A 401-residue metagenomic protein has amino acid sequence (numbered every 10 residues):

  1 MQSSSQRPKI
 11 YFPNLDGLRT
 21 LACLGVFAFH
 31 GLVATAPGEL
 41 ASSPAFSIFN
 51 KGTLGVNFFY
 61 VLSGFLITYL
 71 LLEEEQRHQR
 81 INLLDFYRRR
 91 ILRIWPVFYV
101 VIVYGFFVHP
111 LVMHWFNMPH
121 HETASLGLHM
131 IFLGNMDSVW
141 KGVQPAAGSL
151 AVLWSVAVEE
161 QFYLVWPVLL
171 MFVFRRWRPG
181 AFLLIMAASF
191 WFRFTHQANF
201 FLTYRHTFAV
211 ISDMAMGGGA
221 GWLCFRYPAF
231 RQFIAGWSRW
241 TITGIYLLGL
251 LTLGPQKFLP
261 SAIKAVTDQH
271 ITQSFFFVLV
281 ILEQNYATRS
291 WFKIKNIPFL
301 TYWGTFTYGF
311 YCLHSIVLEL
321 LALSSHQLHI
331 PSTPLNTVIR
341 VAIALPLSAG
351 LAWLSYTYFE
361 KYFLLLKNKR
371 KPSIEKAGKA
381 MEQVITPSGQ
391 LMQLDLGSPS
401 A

Functional and structural regions predicted by a protein language model:
M1-F12: Short, Lys/Arg-rich, polar N-terminal cytosolic tail immediately upstream of the first transmembrane signal-anchor
I10-P13, P44-V56, P119-H120, A124 (+5 more regions): Interfacial loop-to-helix transition and helix-capping segments at the boundaries of transmembrane helices
L24-L32, F107, I185-H196, I245-Q256 (+1 more regions): Aromatic-anchored segments of alpha-helical transmembrane domains
T53-V56, L72-P110, H120-L128, A157-Y163 (+6 more regions): Transmembrane alpha-helical segments and their boundary/interface "anchor" motifs in multi-pass integral membrane
G55-L72, F107, W154-L170, A181-F233 (+3 more regions): Specific transmembrane alpha-helix
R175-F182, R231-I242, N336-T337: Membrane-interfacial entry segments at the cytosolic side of transmembrane helices
M214, G218-G219, I242-K361: Alpha-helical transmembrane segments of multi-pass integral membrane proteins
I297, L323, K361-G397: Membrane-proximal cytoplasmic C-terminal regulatory module of class A 7TM GPCRs
